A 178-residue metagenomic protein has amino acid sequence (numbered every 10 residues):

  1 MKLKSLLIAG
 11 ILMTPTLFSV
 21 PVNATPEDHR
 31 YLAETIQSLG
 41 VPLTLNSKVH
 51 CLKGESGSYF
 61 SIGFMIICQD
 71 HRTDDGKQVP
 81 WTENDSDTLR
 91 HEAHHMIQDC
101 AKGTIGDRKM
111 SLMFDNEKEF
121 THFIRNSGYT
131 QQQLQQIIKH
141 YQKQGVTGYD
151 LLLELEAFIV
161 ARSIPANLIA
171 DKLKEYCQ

Functional and structural regions predicted by a protein language model:
K2-A24: Classical Sec-dependent N-terminal signal peptides that target proteins to the secretory pathway
T25-P42: Zn2+-dependent metallopeptidase catalytic core
D28, L32, N84-D85, L89 (+4 more regions): Stable alpha-helical elements in mature extracytoplasmic
V49-G54, G106-F120: Acidic helix-start/capping segments at beta-turn-to-alpha-helix junctions
C68-L89: Short pre-active-site segment immediately N-terminal to the catalytic Zn-binding motif
A93-M110: Catalytic Zn2+-binding segment of zinc metalloproteases
M113-Q178: Metalloprotease/metallohydrolase-associated module, dominated by Zn2+-dependent proteases
